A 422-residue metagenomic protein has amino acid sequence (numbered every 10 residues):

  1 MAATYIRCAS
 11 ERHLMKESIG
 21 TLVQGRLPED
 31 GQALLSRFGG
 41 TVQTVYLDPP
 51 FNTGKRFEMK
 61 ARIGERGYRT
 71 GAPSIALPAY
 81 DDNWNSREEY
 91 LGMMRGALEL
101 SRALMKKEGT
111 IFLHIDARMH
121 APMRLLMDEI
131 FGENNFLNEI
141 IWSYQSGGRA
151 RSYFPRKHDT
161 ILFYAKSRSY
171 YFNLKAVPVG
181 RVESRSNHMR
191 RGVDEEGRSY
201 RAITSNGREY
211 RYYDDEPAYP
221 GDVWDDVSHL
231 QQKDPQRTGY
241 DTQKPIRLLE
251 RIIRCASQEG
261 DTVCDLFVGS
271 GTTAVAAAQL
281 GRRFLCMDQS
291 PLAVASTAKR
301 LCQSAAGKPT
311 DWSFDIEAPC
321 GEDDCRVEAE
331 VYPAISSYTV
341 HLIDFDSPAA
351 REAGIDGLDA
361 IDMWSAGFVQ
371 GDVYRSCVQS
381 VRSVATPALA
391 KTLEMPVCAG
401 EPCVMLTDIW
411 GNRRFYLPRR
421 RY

Functional and structural regions predicted by a protein language model:
M1-L100, R118: DnaQ-like (DEDDh/DEDDy) 3′-5′ exonuclease domain used for proofreading and 3′-end trimming on nucleic acids
M1-R12, S36-Q43, R124, E133-H229 (+3 more regions): Accessory, often C-terminal, charged low-complexity segments
A79, W84-W142, T392, A399-E401 (+2 more regions): Conserved Class I SAM-dependent methyltransferase catalytic core
D234-L248: Conserved SAM-binding loop and adjacent beta-strand
D261-G269: Conserved class I S-adenosyl-L-methionine
G271-V275: Glycine-rich SAM-binding Motif I of class I
R283-D288: Conserved SAM-binding motif I beta-strand of class I
